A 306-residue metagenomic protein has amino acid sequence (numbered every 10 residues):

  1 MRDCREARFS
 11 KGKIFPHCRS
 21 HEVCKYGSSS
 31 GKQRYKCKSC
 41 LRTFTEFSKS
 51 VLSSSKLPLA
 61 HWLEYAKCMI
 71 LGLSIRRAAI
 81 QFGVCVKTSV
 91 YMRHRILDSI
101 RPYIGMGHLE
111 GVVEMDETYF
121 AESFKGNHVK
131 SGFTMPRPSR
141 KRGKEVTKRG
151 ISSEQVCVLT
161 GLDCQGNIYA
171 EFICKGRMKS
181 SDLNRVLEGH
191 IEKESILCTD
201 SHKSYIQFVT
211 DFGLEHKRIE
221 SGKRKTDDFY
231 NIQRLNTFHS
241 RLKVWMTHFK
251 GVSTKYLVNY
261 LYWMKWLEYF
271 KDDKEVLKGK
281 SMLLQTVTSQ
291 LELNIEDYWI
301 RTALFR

Functional and structural regions predicted by a protein language model:
M1-R306: Residue-level recognition of single "structural anchor" positions that define or cap local secondary structure
